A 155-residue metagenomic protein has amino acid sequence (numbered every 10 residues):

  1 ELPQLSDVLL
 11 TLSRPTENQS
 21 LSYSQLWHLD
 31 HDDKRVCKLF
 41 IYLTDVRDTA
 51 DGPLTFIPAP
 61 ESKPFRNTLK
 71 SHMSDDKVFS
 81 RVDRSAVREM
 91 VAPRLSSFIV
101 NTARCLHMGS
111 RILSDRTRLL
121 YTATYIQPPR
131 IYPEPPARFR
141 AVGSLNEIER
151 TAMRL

Functional and structural regions predicted by a protein language model:
E1-F56: Conserved double-stranded beta-helix
V8, Q25, C37, L54-T55 (+4 more regions): A broad, low-specificity signal marking well-ordered, structured residues that form hydrophobic/aromatic
R14-P15, I57-P64, T124-R130: Short edge-strand/loop segments of extracellular domains
Q25-V36, S85-A86, A92, R116-T117: A short beta-loop-beta micro-motif enriched in histidine and acidic residues
D32-D48, V91-R94, I99, A123-P128: Short, conserved beta-strand element in jelly-roll/cupin
R47-C105: Double-stranded beta-helix
N67-S71, S97, R104-L155: Non-heme Fe(II)/2-oxoglutarate
